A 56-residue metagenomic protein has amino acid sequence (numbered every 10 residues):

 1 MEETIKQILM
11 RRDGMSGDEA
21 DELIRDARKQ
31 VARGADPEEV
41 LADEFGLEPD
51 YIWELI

Functional and structural regions predicted by a protein language model:
M1-D21, D26: N-terminal acidic leader/helix
Q30-I56: Long, compositionally biased
